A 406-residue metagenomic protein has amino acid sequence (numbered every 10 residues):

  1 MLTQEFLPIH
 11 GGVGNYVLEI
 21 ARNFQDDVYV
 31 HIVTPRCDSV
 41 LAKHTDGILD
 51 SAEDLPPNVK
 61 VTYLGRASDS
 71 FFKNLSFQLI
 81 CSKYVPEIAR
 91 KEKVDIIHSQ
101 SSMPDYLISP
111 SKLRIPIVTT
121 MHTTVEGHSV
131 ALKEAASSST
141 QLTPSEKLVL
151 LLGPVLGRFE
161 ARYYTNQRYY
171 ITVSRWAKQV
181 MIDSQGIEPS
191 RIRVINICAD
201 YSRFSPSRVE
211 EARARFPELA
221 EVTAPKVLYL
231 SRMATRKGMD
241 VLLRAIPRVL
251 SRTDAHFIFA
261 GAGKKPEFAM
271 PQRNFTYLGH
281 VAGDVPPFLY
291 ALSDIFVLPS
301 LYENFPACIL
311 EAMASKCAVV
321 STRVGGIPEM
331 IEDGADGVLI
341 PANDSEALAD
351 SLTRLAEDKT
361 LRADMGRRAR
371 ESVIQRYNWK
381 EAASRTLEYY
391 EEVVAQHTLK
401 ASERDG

Functional and structural regions predicted by a protein language model:
G47-L49, S205-A220: A short helix/loop element that forms part of the nucleotide-sugar donor recognition site in Leloir-type
L142-Y170: Membrane-proximal helix-turn-helix segments that form the acceptor-binding/catalytic region of lipid-linked
W176, C198: Carbohydrate-associated surface elements
L219-K237, L243-P247: Conserved donor-binding/catalytic core segment of Leloir-type glycosyltransferases
V281, F288-S293: Short alpha-helical donor nucleotide-sugar binding micro-motif in glycosyltransferases
A282, L301: Aromatic "clamp/platform" in nucleotide-sugar-dependent glycosyltransferases that forms part of the donor/acceptor
A318-S321: Short hydrophobic beta-strand element within catalytic cores of glycosyltransferases and related nucleotide-activated
D333-G334, V338-S345, R354-K359: Conserved acidic donor-binding segment of nucleotide-sugar-dependent glycosyltransferases
